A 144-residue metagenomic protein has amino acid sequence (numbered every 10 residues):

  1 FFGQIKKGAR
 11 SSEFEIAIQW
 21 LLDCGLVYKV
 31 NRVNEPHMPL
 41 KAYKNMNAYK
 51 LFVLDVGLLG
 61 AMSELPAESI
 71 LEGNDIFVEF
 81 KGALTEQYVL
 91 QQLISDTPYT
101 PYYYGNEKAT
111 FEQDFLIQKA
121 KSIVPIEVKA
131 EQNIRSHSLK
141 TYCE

Functional and structural regions predicted by a protein language model:
F1-L22: Conserved helicase/translocase motor-coupling segment
I16-E144: A cross-kingdom feature that marks ATP-driven nucleic-acid transaction machinery
